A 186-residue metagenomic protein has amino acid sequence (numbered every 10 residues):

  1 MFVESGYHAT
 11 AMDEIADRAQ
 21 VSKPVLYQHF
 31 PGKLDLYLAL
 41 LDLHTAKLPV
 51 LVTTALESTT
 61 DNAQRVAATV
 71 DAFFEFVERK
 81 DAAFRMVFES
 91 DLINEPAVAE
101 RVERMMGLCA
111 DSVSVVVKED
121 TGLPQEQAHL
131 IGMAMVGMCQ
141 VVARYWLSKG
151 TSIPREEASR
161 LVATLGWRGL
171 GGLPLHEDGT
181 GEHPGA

Functional and structural regions predicted by a protein language model:
M1-D35, A39: Helix-turn-helix
M1-E4, K47-S58, M138-K149: Solvent-exposed, amphipathic alpha-helical segments
E4-H8, T59, K80: Short coil/turn segments at alpha/beta junctions that flank glycine-rich nucleotide-binding fingerprints
I15, L40-L48, V52: Generic hydrophobic, amphipathic alpha-helix propensity
A39, T53-R79, G132-M135: Hydrophobic alpha-helical connector segments
A46-P49, P96-T121, H129-A134, V141 (+2 more regions): Amphipathic alpha-helical packing segments from all-alpha helical-bundle domains
A68, E75-S114, G122-L123, S148 (+1 more regions): Short secondary-structure transition hinges
E75-R79, A83, D111, V115 (+3 more regions): Amphipathic C-terminal alpha-helical segment
